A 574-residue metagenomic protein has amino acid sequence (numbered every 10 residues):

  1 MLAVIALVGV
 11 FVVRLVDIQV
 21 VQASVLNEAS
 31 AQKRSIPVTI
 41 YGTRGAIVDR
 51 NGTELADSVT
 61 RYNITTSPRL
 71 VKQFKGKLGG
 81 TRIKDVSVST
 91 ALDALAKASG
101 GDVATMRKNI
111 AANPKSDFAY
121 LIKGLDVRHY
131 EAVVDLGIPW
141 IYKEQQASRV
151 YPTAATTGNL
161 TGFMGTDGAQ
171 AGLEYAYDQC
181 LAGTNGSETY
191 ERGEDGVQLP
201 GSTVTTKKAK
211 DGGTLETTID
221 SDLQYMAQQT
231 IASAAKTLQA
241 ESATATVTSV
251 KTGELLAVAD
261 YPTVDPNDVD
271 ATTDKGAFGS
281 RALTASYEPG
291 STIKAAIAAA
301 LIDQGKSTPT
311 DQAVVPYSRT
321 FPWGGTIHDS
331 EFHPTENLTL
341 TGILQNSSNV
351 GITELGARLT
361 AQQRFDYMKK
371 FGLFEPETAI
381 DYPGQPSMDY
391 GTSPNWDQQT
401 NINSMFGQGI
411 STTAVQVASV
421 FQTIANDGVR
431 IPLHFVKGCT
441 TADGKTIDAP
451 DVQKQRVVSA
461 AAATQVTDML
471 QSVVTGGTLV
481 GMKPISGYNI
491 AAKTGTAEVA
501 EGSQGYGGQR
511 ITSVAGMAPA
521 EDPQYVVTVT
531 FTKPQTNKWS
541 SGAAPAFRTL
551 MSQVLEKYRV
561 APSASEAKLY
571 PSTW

Functional and structural regions predicted by a protein language model:
M1-V25: Hydrophobic alpha-helical transmembrane signal-anchor segments
R34, T39-T43, Q239-S242, L433: Short, small/polar residue-rich loop motifs at catalytic or cofactor-binding pockets
S35-T60: Short extracytoplasmic
S58-L70, A257-T263: Short beta->alpha transition motifs characteristic of CBS
T65-T66, L70, T90-K97, A104-G212 (+2 more regions): Small/polar-residue-rich segments within soluble enzyme cores
E194-Q198, S202-T203, S249-S291, A296-F531 (+2 more regions): Beta-lactam-recognizing serine transpeptidase/beta-lactamase-like catalytic domain environment
L199-A243: Conserved, well-ordered alpha-helix/loop/beta-strand core segments that scaffold catalytic motifs
T446-I447, A544-W574: Short, gly/Ser/Thr-rich active-site loops of penicillin-recognizing serine hydrolases
